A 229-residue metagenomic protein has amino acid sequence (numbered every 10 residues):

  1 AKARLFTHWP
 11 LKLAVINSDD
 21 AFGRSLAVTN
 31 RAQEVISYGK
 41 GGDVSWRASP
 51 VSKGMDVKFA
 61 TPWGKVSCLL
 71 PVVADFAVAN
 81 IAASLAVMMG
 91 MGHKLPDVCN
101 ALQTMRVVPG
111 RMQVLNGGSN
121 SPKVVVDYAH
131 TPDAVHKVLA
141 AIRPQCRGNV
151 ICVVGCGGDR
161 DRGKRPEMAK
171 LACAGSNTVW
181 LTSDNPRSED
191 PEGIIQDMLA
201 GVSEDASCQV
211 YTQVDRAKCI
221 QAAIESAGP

Functional and structural regions predicted by a protein language model:
A1-V124, L199-V210, A222: Acidic, Mg2+-coordinating active-site environments of NTP-dependent enzymes
L5-L11, V28-R31, Q145-C146, K170-G175 (+1 more regions): Short, conserved loop/helix-junction motifs that constitute active-site signature segments in enzyme catalytic cores
A83, H130, A134: Conserved cofactor-binding/catalytic machinery of classical short-chain dehydrogenase/reductase
M91, I142-G148, S226-P229: Glycine-rich phosphate-binding loop signature in dinucleotide/nucleotide-binding domains
V108-G110, D133-D205, D215-R216: Active-site beta-alpha connecting loops in nucleotide-dependent enzymes
Y211-D215, C219: Short acidic-hydrophobic, aromatic-tinged amphipathic segments that line or gate anion-handling sites
